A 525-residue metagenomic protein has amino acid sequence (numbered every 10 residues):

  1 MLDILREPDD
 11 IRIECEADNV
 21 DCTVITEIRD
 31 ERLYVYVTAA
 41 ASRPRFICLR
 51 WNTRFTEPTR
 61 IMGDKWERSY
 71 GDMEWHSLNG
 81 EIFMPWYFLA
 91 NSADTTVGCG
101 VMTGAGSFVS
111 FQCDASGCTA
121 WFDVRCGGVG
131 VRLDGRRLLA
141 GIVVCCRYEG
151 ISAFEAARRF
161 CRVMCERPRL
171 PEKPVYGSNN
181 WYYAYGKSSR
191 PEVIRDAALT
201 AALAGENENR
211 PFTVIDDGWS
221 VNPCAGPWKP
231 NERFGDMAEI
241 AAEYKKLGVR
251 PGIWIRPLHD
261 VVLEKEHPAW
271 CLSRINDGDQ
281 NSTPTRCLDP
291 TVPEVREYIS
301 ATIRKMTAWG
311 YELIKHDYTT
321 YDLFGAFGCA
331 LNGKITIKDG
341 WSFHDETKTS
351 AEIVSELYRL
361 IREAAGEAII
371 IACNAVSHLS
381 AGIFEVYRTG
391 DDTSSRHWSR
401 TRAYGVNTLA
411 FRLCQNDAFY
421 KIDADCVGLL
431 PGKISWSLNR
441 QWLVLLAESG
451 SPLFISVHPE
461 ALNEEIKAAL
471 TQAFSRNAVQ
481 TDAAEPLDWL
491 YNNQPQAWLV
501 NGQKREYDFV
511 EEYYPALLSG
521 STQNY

Functional and structural regions predicted by a protein language model:
M1-P211, L313: Carbohydrate-recognition beta-sandwich/jelly-roll modules in extracellular/periplasmic carbohydrate-active proteins
V37-A41, Y87-A93, A197-A204, Y244-K245 (+3 more regions): Hydrophobic, Leu/Ile/Phe/Ala-enriched alpha-helical segments that form helix-helix packing faces
E74-H76, Y87, N209-L429, I466: Aromatic- and carboxylate-enriched substrate-binding clefts and catalytic-loop regions of carbohydrate-active enzymes
D123-R125, D134-A140, N179, E346-Y525: Active-site-proximal substrate-binding groove within the catalytic cores of carbohydrate-active enzymes
W181-Y183, G218, G432: Short strand-loop junctions, especially beta-strand C-caps/beta-turns that link beta-sheets to coils or alpha-helices
G186-K187, P223, S456-H458: Short helix/loop capping segments that flank catalytic or ligand/cofactor-binding pockets
S189-L203, P293-T307, N439-R440: Short, acidic/polar
L199, E206, S220, D260 (+1 more regions): Glycine-rich, acidic and aromatic/proline-enriched surface loops and short helix-turn segments that act as binding
